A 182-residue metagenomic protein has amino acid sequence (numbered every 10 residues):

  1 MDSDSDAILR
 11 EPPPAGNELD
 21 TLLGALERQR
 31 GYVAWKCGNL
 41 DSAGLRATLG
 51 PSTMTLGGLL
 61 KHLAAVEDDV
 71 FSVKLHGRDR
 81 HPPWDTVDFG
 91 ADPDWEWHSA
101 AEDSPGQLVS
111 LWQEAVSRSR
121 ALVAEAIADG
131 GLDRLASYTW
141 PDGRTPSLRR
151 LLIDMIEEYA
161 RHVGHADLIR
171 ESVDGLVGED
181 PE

Functional and structural regions predicted by a protein language model:
D2-S5, L9-E11, L19-G38, S42-D94 (+1 more regions): Short, contiguous alpha-helical
L9-G16, D20-L23, S99-G106, S110: Charge-dense, low-complexity intrinsically disordered segments
D92-R134, R149-M155: Acidic/histidine-rich alpha-helical segments that form the ligand environment of transition-metal centers
